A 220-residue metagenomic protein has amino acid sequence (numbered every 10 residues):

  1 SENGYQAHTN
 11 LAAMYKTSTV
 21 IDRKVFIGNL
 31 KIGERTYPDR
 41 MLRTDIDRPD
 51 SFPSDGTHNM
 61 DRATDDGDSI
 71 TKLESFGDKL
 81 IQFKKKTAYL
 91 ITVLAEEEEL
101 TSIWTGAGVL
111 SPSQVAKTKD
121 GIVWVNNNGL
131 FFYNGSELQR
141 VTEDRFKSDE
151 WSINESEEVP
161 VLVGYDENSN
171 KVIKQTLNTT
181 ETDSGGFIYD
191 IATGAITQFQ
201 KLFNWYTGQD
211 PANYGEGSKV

Functional and structural regions predicted by a protein language model:
S1-R40, I46-N59: Disordered, low-complexity "stalk" and linker segments at domain junctions of extracellular and cell-surface proteins
E2-Q6, R48-D66, E143-E158: Surface-exposed loop and turn segments in beta-propeller and other repeat-based domains that flank or scaffold
L11, Y15, P53, N59 (+4 more regions): Short, charged/polar micro-motifs that form catalytic or ligand-binding hotspots
K24, I32, D66-V220: Beta-sheet-dominated scaffold domains
D39-D47, G185-A192: Beta-propeller blade signature
D39-L42, D61, I173, S218: Short, intrinsically disordered low-complexity segments
